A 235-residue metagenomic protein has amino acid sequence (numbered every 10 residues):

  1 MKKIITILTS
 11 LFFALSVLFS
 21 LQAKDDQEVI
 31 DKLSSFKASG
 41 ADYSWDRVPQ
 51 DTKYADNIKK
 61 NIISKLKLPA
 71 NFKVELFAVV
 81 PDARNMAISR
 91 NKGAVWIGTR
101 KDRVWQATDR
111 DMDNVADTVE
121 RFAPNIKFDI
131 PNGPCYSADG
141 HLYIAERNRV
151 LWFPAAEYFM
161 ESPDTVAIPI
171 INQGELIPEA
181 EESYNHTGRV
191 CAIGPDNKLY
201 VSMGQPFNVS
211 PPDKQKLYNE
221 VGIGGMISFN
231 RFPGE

Functional and structural regions predicted by a protein language model:
M1-T9: Bacterial N-terminal signal peptides that target proteins for export
T9-V17: Bacterial N-terminal signal peptides
L18-Q22: Juxtamembrane cytosolic interface motif at the C-terminal end of transmembrane helices
A23-E235: Beta-propeller domains with acidic blade repeats across secreted/periplasmic ectodomains and cytosolic WD/CNH propellers
